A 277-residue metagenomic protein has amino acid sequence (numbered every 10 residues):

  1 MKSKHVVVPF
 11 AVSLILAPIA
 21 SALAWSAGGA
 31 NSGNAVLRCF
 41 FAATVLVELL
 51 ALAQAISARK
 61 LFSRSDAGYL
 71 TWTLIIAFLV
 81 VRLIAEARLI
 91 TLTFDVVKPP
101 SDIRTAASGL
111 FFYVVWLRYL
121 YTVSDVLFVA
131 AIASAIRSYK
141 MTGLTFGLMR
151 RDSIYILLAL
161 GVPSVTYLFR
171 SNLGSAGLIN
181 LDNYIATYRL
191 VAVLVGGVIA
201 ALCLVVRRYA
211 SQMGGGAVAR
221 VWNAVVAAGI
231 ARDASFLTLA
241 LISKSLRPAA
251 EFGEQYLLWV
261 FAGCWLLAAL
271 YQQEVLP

Functional and structural regions predicted by a protein language model:
K2-S13, R59-L79, F146-L157, G214-A227 (+1 more regions): Membrane-interfacial loop-to-transmembrane alpha-helix junctions, especially the N-terminal start
S13, N34-Q54, D66-M141, R151-L158 (+3 more regions): Individual alpha-helical transmembrane segments in multi-pass integral membrane proteins
L16-A22, F78-A85, L160-L168, A228-L237: Aromatic-anchored segments of alpha-helical transmembrane domains
A17-A24, A192-P277: C-terminal transmembrane-bundle signature of multipass membrane proteins, characterized by strong activation on
S21-S32, A87-K98, Y167-L181, S235-L246: Juxtamembrane "helix-exit" motif on the non-cytosolic side of transmembrane helices
A24-C39, S57-S63: Short, hydrophobic transmembrane alpha-helix segments
A53-S63, S134-G143, L204-S211, L270-E274: Structural signal for the C-terminal ends of transmembrane alpha-helices and the immediately following loop
T142-G196: Hydrophobic, aromatic-enriched interface-forming segments
